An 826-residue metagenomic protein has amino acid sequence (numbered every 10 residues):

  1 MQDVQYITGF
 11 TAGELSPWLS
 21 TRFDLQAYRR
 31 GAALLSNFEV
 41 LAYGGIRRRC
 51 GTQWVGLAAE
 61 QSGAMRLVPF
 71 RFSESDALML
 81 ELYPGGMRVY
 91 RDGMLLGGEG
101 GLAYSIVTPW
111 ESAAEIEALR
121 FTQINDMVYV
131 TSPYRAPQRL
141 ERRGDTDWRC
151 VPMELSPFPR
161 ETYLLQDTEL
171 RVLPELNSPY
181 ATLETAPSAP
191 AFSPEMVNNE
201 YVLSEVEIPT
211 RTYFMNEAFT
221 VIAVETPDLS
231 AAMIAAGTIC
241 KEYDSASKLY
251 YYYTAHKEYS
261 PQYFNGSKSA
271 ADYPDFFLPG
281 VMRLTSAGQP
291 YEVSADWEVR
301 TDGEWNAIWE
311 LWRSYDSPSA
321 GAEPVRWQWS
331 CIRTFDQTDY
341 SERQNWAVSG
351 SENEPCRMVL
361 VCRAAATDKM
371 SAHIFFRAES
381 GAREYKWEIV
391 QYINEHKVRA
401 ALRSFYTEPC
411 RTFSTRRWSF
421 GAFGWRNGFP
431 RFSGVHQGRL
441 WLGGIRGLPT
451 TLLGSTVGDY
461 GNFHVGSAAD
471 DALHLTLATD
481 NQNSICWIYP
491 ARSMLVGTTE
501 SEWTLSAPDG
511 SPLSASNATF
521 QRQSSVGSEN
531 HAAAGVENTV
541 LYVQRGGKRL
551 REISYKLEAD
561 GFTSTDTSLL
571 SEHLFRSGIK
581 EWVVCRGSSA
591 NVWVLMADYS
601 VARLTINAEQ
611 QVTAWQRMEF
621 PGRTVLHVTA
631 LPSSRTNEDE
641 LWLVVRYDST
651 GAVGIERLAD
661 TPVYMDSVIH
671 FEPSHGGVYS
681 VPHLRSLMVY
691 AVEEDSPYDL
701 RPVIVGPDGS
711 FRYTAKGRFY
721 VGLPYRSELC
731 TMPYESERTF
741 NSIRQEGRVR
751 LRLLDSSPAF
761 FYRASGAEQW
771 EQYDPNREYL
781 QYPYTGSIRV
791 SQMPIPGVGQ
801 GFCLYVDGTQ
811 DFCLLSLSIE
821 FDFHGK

Functional and structural regions predicted by a protein language model:
M1-G101, R139, R143-T182, G303-N306 (+6 more regions): N-terminal beta-propeller domains
Q2-G97, A114, A118, Q123 (+3 more regions): Beta-sheet repeat architectures centered on beta-propellers
D76-L82, D126-T131, L440-G444, C486-T498 (+5 more regions): Short beta-strand elements that form the blades of beta-propeller/WD-repeat-like and other beta-sheet-rich scaffold
Y90, N306-R326, T504, A759-E771: Short, surface-exposed beta-strand/strand-loop-strand elements in extracellular ectodomains
L96-G97, L102-I106, R142, W148-K248 (+6 more regions): Autoprocessing Asn-cyclization modules and mimics
W110-T122, T285-Y291, Q328-A366, I374-A378 (+1 more regions): Beta-sandwich interaction modules
G266, A365-S380, Q810-D822: Edge beta-strands of jelly-roll/beta-sandwich modules across compartments, strongly enriched in secreted/luminal
I308-S341, S514-R522, Q611-Q616: Surface-exposed beta-strand/loop patches in noncatalytic accessory domains and peripheral targeting/linker segments
